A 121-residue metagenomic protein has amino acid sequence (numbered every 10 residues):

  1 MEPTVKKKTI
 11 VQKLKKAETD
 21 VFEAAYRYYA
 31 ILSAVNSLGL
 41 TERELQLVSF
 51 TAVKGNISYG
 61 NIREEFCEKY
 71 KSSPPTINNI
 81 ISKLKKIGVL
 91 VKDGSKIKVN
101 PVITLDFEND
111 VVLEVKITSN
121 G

Functional and structural regions predicted by a protein language model:
M1-D20: General nucleic-acid-binding
E18-F50: Short alpha-helical segments that sit at the start of domains
G39-T41, G60-N61, N78-N79, P101-I103: Short glycine/proline-centered loop/turn elements that form peptide/ligand docking sites
T51-G55: Short helix-to-turn junction characteristic of helix-turn-helix DNA-binding domains, especially the helix
N56-K69: Short acidic, hydrophobic short linear motifs in intrinsically disordered regions
K71-K86: Short amphipathic alpha-helical interaction segments
K85-I97: A short, conserved structural fragment
T104-G121: Short, amphipathic alpha-helical interaction segments positioned at domain boundaries
